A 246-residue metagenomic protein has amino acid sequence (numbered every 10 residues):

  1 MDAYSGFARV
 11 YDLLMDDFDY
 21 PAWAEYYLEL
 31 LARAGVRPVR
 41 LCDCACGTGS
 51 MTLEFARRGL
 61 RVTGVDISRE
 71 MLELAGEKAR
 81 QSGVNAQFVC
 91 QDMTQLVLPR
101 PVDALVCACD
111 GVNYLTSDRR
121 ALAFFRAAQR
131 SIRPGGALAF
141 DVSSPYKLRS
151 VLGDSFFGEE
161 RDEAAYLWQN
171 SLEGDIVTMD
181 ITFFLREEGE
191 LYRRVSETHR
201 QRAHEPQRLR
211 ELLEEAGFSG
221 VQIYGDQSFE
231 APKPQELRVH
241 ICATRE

Functional and structural regions predicted by a protein language model:
M1-V39: Conserved class I S-adenosyl-L-methionine
C42, S50-Q95: Class I SAM-dependent methyltransferase SAM/SAH-binding core
A45: Conserved S-adenosyl-L-methionine
V97-A104: A short acidic, Gly/Pro-enriched loop at the edge of an enzyme's catalytic core that lines a small-molecule cofactor
A108-D110: Residues lining the SAM
L122-P134: A short glycine-rich, Lys/Arg-flanked "PGG" loop and its adjoining helix->strand segment in the class I
A139-R210: SAM-dependent methyltransferase
R202-E246: C-terminal lobe and adjacent flexible extensions of AdoMet/dcAdoMet transferase-like proteins
